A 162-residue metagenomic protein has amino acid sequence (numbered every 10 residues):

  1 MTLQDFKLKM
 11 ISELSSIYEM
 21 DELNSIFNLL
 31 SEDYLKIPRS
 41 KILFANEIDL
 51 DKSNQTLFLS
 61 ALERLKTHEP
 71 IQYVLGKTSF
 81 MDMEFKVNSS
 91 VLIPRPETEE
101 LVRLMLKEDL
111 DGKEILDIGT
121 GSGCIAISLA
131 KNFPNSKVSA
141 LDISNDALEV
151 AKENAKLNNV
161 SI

Functional and structural regions predicted by a protein language model:
M1, N54, K107-I115, V160-I162: Generic structural signal for short, solvent-exposed loop/turn connectors between secondary structure elements
M1-L75: N-terminal auxiliary segments of SAM/dcSAM-dependent transferases
L59-F133, V138-E153: SAM-dependent Rossmann-like transferase core, predominantly class I methyltransferases with a strong bias toward
K152-I162: S-adenosyl-L-methionine
